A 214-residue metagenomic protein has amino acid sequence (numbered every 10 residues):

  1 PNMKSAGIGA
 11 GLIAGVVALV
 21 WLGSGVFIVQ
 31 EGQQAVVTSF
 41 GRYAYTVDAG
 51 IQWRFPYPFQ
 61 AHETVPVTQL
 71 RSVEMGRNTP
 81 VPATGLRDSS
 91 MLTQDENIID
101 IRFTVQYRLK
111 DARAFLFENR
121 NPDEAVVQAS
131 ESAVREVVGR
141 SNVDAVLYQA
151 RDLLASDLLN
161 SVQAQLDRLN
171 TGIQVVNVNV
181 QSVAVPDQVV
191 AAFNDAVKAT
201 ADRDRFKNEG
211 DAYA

Functional and structural regions predicted by a protein language model:
M3-V26: Single-pass alpha-helical transmembrane signal-anchor segments
G23-G139: Hydrophobic membrane-anchoring helix/hairpin
A35, N121, A125, A129-A133 (+6 more regions): Extracytoplasmic/secreted proteins, especially bacterial periplasmic and envelope-associated proteins
Y43-Y45, D111-L116, R140-D144, A164-L169 (+1 more regions): Short beta-strands and strand-coil junctions in structured, solvent-facing domains, enriched
A133-D157, L166: A short, surface-exposed, charged and often Trp/Pro-enriched helix-loop connector in the C-terminal portion of helical
V185-A214: Long, charge-rich amphipathic alpha-helical coiled-coil "stalk/tentacle" segments that mediate oligomerization
